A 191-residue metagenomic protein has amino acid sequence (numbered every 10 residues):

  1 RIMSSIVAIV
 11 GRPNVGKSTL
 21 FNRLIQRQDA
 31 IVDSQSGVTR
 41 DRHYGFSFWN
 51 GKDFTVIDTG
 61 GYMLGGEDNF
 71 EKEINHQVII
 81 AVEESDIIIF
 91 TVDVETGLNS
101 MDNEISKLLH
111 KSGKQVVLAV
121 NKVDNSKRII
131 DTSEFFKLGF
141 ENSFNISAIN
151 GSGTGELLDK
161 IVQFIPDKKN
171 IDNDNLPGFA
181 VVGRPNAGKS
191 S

Functional and structural regions predicted by a protein language model:
R1-I2, K17, K127, T132: Polar low-complexity intrinsically disordered regions
I2-E71, I80-A81, V92, Q163-S191: Conserved G1/Walker A P-loop phosphate-binding module
S36-V38, G61-M63, E95-G97, K122-S126 (+1 more regions): Conserved nucleotide-binding/hydrolysis micro-motifs of P-loop NTPases
E73-N142: Conserved C-terminal guanine-recognition region of P-loop GTPase G domains, centered on the G4
K114-V117, K122-G178: Canonical P-loop GTPase G-domain recognition
